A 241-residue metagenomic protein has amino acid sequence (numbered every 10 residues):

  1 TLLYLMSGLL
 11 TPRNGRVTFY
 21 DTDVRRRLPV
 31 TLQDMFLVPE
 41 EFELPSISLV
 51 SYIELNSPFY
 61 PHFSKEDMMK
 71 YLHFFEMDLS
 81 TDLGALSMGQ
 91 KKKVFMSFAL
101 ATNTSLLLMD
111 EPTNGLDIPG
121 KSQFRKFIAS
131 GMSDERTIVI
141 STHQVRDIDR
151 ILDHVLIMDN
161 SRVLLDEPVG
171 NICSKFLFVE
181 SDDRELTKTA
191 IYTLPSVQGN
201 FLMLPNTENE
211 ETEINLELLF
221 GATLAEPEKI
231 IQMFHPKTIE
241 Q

Functional and structural regions predicted by a protein language model:
S7: Helix-to-loop junction immediately C-terminal to a conserved catalytic motif
G15-R26, V30-T31: Conserved ABC transporter NBD signature motif
L37-V94: ABC-family P-loop ATPase nucleotide-binding domains
L107-E111, L116: Catalytic Walker B motif of ABC-type/P-loop ATPase nucleotide-binding domains
K121-D134: Helical segment within the ABC ATPase nucleotide-binding domain
Y192-Q241: C-terminal coupling/interaction segments
